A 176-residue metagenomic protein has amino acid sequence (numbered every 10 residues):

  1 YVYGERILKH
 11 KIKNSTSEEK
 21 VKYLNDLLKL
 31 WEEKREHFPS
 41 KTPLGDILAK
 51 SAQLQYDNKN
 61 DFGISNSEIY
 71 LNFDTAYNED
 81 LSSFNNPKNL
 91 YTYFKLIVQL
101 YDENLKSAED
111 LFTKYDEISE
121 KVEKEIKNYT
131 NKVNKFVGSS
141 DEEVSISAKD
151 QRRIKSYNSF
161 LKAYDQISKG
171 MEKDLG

Functional and structural regions predicted by a protein language model:
Y1-G176: Preference for long, solvent-exposed alpha-helical segments and helix-linker "stalks"
